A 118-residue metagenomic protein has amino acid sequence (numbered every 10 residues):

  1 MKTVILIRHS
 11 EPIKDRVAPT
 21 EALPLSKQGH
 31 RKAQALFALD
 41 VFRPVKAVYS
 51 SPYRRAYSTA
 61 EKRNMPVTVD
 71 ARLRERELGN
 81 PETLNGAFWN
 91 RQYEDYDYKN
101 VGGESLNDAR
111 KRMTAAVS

Functional and structural regions predicted by a protein language model:
K2-P66, V101-N107: Active-site-proximal alpha-helix that buttresses catalytic centers in soluble enzyme cores
P24, R63-T114: Phosphate-handling substructures
Y57, T114-S118: Active-site-adjacent alpha-helix immediately C-terminal to a catalytic or transition-state-stabilizing loop
